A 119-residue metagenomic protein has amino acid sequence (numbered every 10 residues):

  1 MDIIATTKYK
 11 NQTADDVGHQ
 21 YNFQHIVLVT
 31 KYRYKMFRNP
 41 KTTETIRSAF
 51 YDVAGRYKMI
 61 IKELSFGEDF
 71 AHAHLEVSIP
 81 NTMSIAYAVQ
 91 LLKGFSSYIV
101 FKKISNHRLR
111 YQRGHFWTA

Functional and structural regions predicted by a protein language model:
M1-A119: Basic nucleic-acid-binding interfaces
